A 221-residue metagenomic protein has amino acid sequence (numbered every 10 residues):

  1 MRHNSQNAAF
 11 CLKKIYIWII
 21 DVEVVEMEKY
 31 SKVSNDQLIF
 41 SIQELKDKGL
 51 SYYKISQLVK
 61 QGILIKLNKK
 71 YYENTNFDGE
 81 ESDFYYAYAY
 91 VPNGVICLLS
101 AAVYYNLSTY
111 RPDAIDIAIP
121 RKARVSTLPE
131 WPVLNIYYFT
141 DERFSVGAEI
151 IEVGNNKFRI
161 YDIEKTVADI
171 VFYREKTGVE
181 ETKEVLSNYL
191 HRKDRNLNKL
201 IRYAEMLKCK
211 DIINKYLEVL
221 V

Functional and structural regions predicted by a protein language model:
L12-L98: Short beta-edge/loop segments at beta->alpha junctions of small alpha/beta modules that act as binding/recognition
I39-E44, V59, E73-V221: Nucleic-acid-binding surface
